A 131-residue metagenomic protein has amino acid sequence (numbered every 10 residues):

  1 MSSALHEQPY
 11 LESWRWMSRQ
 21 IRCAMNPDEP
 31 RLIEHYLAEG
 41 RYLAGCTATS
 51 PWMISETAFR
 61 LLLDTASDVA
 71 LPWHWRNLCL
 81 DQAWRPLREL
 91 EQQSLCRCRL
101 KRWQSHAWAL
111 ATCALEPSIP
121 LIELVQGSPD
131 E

Functional and structural regions predicted by a protein language model:
M1-Y36, G45, W52-A66, N77-E131: N-terminal alpha-helical interaction modules that lie
A70-H74: Short, flexible active-site-proximal loops enriched in glycine and acidic residues
